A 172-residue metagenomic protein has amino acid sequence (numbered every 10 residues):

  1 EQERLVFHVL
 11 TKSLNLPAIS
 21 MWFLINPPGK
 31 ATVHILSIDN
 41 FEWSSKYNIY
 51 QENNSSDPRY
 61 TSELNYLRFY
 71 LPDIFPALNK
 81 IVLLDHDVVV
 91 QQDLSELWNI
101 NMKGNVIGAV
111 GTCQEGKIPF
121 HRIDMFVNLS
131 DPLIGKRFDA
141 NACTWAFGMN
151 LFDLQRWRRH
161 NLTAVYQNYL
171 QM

Functional and structural regions predicted by a protein language model:
E1-M172: Glycosyltransferase catalytic domains, chiefly GT-A lineage
